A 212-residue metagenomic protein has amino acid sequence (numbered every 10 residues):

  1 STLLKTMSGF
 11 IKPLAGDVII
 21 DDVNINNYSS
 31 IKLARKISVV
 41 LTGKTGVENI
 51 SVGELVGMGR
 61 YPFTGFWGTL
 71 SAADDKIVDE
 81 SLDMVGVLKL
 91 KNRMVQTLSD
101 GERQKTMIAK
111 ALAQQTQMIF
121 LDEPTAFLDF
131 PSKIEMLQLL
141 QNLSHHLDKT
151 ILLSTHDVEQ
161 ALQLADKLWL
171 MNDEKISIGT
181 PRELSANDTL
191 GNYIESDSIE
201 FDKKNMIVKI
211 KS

Functional and structural regions predicted by a protein language model:
S8: Helix-to-loop junction immediately C-terminal to a conserved catalytic motif
G16-N24, L33: Conserved ABC transporter NBD signature motif
G57, A72-L90: Conserved ABC ATPase "signature" region
M94-L98: Conserved ABC ATPase signature
I119-D122: Catalytic Walker B motif of ABC-type/P-loop ATPase nucleotide-binding domains
T155-H156: H-loop/switch region of ABC-family ATPase nucleotide-binding domains
I194-S212: ABC ATPase nucleotide-binding domains
